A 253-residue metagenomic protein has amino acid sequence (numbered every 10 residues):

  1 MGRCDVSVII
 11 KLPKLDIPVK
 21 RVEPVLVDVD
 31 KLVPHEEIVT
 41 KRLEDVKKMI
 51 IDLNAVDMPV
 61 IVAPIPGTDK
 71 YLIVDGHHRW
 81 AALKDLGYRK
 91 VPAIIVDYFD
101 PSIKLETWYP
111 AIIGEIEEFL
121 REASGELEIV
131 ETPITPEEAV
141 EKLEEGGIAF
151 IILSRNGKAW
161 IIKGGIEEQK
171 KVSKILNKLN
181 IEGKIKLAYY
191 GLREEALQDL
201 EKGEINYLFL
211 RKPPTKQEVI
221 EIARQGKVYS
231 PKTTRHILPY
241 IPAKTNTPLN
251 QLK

Functional and structural regions predicted by a protein language model:
G2-L72, H78, R89, I94-V96: Short alpha-helix boundary/capping and kink motifs at helix termini
C4-L12, H35-E37, K84, R89-V91 (+1 more regions): Surface-exposed, charge/polar-rich loops and edge strands
K47, L83-K84: Residues within alpha-helical segments
D75-G76, K212: Helix N-cap/beta->alpha junction signal
H78-R79, T215: Alpha-helix capping/helix-boundary segments
